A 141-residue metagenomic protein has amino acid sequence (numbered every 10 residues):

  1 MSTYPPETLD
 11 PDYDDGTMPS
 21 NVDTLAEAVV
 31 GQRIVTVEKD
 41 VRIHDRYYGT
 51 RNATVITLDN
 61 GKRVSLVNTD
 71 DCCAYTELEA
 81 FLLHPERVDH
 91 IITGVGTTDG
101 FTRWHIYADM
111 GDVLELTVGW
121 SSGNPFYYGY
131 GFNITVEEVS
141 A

Functional and structural regions predicted by a protein language model:
S2-A141: Surface-exposed, interaction-prone regions used to assemble/regulate multi-protein complexes
